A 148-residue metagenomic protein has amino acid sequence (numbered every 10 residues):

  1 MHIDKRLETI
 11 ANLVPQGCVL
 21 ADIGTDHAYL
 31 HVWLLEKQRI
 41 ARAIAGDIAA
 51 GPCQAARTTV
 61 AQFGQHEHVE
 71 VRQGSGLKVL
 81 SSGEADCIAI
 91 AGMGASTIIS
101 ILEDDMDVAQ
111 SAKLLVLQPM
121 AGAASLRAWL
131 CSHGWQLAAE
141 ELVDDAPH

Functional and structural regions predicted by a protein language model:
M1-C18, V32: S-adenosyl-L-methionine
H2-K5, E84, S96-H148: Class I S-adenosyl-L-methionine
G17-D26: Conserved class I S-adenosyl-L-methionine
H27-I40: Conserved SAM-binding loop of SAM-dependent methyltransferases across substrates and taxa, primarily the Class I
R42-D47: Conserved SAM-binding motif I beta-strand of class I
A49-G51: Conserved SAM/SAH-binding beta-strand->alpha-helix loop
Q54-G83: S-adenosyl-L-methionine
A85-G92: Short SAM/SAH-binding signature in class I
